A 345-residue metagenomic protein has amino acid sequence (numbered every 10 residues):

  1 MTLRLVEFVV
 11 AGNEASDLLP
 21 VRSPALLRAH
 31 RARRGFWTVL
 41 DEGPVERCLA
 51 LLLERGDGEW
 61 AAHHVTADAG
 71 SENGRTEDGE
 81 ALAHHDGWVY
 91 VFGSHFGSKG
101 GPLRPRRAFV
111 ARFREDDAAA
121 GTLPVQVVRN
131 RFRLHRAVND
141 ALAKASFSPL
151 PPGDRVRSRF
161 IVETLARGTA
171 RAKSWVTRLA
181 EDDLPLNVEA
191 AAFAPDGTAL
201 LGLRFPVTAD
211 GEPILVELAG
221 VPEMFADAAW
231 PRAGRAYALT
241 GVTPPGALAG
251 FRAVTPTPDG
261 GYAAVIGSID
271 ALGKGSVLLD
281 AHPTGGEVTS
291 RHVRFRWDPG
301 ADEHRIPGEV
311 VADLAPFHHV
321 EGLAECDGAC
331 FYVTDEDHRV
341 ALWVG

Functional and structural regions predicted by a protein language model:
T2-F8, A61-G74, A118-D183, A226-A247 (+2 more regions): Surface-exposed loop and turn segments in beta-propeller and other repeat-based domains that flank or scaffold
L5-E46, A180-L203, H319: Beta-strand-rich domains and repeat architectures in extracellular enzymes and scaffolds, especially beta-propellers
E14-D17, R22-A25, E77-A81, E189-A190 (+2 more regions): Beta-propeller and closely related beta-sheet repeat lectin domains
R28-W37, W88-V91, G197-L201, G260-A264 (+1 more regions): Entry beta-strands of beta-propeller and related beta-repeat scaffolds
E46-G58, P102-L123, D210-D227, S276-D302 (+1 more regions): Beta-propeller blade signature
G56-D86, F96: Blade-loop segments of beta-propeller domains
E77-F132: A generic, well-ordered mixed alpha/beta core segment in the N-terminal half of proteins
G322-G345: Blade-level signature of beta-propeller repeat domains, shared across WD40, Kelch, NHL, RCC1 and BNR/Asp-box propellers
